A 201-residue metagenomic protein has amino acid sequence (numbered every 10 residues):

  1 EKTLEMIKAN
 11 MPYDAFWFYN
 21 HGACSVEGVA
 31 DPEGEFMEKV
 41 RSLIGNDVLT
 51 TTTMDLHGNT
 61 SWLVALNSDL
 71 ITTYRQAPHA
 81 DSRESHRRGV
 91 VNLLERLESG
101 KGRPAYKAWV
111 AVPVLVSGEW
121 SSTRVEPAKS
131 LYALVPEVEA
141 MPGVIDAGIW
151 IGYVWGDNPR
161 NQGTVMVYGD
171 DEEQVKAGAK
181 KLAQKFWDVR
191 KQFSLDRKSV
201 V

Functional and structural regions predicted by a protein language model:
E1-M6, A183-K185: N-terminal glycine-rich anion-binding loop in soluble enzyme alpha/beta folds
K8-S99: Active-site histidine-anchored catalytic micro-motif
H86, V90, L94-E139: Conserved anion/nucleotide-ligand pocket segment
W120-D170: Charge-patterned, long linear interaction tracts outside catalytic cores
E172-K181: Short, conserved charged micro-motifs
Q184-F193: A common structural junction motif
V200: Conserved small/polar residues in nucleotide/adenosyl-binding loops
